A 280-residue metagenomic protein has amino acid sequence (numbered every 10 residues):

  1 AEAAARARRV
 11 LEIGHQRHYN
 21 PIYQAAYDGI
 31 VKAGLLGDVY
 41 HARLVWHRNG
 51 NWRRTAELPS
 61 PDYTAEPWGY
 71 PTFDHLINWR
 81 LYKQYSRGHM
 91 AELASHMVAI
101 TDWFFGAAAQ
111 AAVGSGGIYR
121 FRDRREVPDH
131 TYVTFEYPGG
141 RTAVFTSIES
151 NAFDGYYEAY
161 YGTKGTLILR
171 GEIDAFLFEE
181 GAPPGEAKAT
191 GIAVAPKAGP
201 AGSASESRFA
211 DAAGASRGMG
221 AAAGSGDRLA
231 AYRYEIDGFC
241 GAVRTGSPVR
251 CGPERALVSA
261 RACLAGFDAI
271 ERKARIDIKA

Functional and structural regions predicted by a protein language model:
A4-R6, L35-D38, V127, E136-P138 (+1 more regions): Extracellular/periplasmic catalytic domains that process cell-envelope and extracellular macromolecules
R6-I13, R17-R124, Y157-A159, K273: Predominantly a Rossmann-like dinucleotide-binding segment in NAD(P)-dependent oxidoreductases
L11-G14, V144-T146, R250-G252: Short catalytic-loop micro-motif centered on adjacent basic/acidic residues
R17, E149-N151: Short beta->alpha connector loops
F73, E92-A109, V113, I118 (+3 more regions): C-terminal helical cap and adjacent loop that interface with cofactors, partners, or active-site loops
F135, T146-S147: Short beta-strand segments that buttress and anchor functional surface loops
P138-T142, K164: Glycine-centered tight beta-turn/hairpin loop motif at sheet-sheet or coil-to-beta transitions
